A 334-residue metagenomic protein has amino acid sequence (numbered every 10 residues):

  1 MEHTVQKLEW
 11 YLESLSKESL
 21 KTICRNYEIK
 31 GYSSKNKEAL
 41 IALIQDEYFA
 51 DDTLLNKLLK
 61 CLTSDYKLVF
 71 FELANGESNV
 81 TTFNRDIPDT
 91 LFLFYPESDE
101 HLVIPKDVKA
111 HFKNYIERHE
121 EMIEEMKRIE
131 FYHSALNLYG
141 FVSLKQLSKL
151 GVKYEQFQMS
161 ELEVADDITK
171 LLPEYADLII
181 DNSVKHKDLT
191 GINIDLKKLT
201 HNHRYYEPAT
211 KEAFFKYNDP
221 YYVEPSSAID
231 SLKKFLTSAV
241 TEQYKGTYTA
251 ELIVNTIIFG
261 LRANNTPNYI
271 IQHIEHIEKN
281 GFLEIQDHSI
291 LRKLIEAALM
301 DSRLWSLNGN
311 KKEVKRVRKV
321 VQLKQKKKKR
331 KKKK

Functional and structural regions predicted by a protein language model:
M1-I116: Basic helix-extension-helix modules of the SAP/HeH family
V5-E9, Y48-K57, H119-S143, L236-T237: Positively charged, polyanion-binding regions of nucleic-acid-associated proteins
L15, L62-D65, N75-T81, N137-K145 (+2 more regions): Short capping segments at the starts of secondary-structure elements
C24-R25, Q146-E155: DNA-recognition alpha helix
D51-L54, L58-S64, E97-Y115, I123 (+1 more regions): Charged low-complexity interaction tracts in eukaryotic proteins
R85-L93, Y154-S183, T266-R303: Charge-enriched amphipathic alpha-helical scaffolds
A176-N268, S289: Long, charge-rich, low-complexity intrinsically disordered regions
V317-K334: Cys/His-clustered metal-coordination modules, chiefly Zn-binding fingers
